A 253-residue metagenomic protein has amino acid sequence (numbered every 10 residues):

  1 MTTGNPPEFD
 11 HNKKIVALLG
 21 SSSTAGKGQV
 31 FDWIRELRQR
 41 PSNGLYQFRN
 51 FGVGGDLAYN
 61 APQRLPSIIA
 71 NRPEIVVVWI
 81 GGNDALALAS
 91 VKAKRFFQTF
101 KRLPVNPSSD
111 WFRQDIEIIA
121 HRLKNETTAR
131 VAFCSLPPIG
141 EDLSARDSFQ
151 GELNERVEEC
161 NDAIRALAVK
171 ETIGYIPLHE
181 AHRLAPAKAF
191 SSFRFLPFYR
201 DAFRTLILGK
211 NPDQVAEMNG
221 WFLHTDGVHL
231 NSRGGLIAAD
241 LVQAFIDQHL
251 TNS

Functional and structural regions predicted by a protein language model:
M1, N252-S253: Short, solvent-exposed mixed-charge patches
M1-G54, Y59-V77: Serine-esterase "nucleophile elbow" of acetyl-processing enzymes
F9-H11, Q39, G44, N60-N252: Alpha-helical cap/lid subdomain in secreted, periplasmic, or secretory-pathway luminal O-acyl-processing enzymes
